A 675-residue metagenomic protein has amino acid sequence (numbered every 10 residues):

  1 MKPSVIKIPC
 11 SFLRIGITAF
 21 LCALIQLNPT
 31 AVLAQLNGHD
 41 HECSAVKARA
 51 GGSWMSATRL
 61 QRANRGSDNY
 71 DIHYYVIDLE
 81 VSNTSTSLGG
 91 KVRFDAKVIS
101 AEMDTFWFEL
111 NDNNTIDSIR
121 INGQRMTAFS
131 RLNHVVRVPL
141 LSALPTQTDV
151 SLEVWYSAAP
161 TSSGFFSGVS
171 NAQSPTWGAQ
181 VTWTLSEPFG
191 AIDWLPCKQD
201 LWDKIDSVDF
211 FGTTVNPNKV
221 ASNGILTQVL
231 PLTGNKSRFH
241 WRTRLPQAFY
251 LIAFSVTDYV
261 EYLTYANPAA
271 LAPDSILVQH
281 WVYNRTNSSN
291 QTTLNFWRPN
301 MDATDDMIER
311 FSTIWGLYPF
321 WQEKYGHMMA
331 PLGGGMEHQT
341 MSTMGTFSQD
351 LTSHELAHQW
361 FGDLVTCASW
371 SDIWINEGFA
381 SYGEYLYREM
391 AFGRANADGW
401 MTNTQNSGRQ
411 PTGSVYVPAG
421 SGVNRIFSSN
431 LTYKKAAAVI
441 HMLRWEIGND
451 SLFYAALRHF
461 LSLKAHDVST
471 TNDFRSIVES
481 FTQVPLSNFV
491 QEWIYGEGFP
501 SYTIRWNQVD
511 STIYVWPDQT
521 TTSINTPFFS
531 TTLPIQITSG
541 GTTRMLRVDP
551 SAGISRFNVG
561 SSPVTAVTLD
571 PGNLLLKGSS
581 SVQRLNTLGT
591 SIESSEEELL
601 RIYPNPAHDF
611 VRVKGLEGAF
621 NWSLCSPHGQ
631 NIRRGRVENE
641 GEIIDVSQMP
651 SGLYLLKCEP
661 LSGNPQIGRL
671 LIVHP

Functional and structural regions predicted by a protein language model:
T30, E593-Y603, A607-P675: C-terminal outer-membrane/trafficking sorting elements
L36-D40, F106, N111-Q173, R556-S561: A surface-exposed beta-strand-loop module
L36-S67, E153-Y259: Extended, low-hydrophobicity, Ser/Thr/Pro/Gly-biased non-transmembrane segments
G90, E187, Q199-S353, Y382: Hydrophobic helix-coil surface modules that form long, contiguous segments used for peptide/substrate interaction
T115-R120, Y502, W506-T568, F620-L624: Beta-strand-rich binding/interaction modules
S342-G399, L457: Zinc-dependent metallopeptidase catalytic helix centered on the HExxH motif and its immediate flanking segment
E377-M442, E446, A465: Acidic/His/Gly-enriched intrinsically disordered linker/tail segments that often contain short helix/coil "MoRF-like"
S429-V515: Amphipathic alpha-helical substructures
